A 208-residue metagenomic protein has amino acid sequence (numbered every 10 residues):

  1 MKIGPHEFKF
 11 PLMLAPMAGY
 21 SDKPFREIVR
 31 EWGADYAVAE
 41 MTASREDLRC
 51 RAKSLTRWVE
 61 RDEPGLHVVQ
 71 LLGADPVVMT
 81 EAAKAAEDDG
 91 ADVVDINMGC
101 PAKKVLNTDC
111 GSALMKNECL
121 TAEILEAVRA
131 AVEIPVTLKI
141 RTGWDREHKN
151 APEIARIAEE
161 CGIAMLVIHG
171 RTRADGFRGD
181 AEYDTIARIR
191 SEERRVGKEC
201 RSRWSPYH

Functional and structural regions predicted by a protein language model:
K2, M17-D92: Glycine-rich, positively charged N-terminal anion/phosphate-binding segment
K2-L12, R45-H67, C100-T108, E133-T142: N-terminal small/glycine-rich loop or linker at the start of catalytic domains across soluble metabolic enzymes
L12-A15, A37-A39, H67-L71, V94 (+3 more regions): Hydrophobic faces of well-ordered beta-strands that scaffold small-molecule active sites in alpha/beta enzyme cores
P16, A52, G176-D180: Active-site-adjacent loop and "lid" segments of alpha/beta metabolic enzymes
M17-G19, T42-S44, L72-A74, G99-P101 (+3 more regions): Active-site beta-loop-alpha junctions enriched in small/polar residues
T80-V94, M98-C110, C119-E192: Alpha/beta enzyme core
M115: Aromatic- and acidic-residue-enriched carbohydrate-binding clefts of CAZyme catalytic domains
G197-H208: Positively charged, low-complexity/disordered segments
